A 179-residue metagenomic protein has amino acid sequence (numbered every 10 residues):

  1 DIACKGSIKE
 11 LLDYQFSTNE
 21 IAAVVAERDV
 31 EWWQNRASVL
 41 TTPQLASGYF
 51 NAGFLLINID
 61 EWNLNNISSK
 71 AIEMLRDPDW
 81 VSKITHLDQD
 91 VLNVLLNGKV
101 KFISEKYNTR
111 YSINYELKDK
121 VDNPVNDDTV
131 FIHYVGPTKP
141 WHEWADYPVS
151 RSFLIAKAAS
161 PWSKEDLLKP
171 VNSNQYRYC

Functional and structural regions predicted by a protein language model:
D1-W33, Y49, F54-I57, N65 (+1 more regions): GT-A fold catalytic core of metal-dependent nucleotide-sugar glycosyltransferases, centered on the diacidic
I8-E10, T41-T42, K118-D119: A generic local structural motif
E10-D13, R36-V39, K70, Y147: Short, glycine/charged-enriched secondary-structure capping and boundary segments
D29-L45: Surface-exposed acidic, glycine/proline-enriched linker/cap segments that occur as 15-30-residue helix-coil
L45-S47, N51-C179: A glycosyltransferase accessory/donor-loop signature
